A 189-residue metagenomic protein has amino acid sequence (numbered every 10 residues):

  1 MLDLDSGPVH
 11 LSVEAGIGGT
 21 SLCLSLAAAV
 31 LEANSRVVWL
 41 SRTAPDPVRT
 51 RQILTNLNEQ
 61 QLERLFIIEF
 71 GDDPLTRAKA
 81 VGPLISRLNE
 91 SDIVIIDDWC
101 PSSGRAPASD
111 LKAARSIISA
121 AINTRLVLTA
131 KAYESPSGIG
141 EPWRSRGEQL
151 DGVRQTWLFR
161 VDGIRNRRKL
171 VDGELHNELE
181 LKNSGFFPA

Functional and structural regions predicted by a protein language model:
M1-G7, G185-A189: A short, basic N-terminal segment
D3, V30-E32, E59-Q60, I85-L88 (+1 more regions): Conserved catalytic network of the ASCE P-loop NTPase/AAA+ motor domain
L4-K79: Conserved P-loop
A44-D46, D72-P74, C100-P101, A132-P136: Conserved nucleotide-binding/hydrolysis micro-motifs of P-loop NTPases
R49-R51, A78, R105-P107, S137-G140: Short, well-ordered secondary-structure micro-motifs
L62-L65, E90-I93, A121-A132: Loop/turn-to-beta-strand initiation segments
F70-N123: Phosphate-binding/switch loop-helix module in NTP-utilizing enzymes
T124-A189: Phosphate-binding/switch region of NTP-binding enzymes
